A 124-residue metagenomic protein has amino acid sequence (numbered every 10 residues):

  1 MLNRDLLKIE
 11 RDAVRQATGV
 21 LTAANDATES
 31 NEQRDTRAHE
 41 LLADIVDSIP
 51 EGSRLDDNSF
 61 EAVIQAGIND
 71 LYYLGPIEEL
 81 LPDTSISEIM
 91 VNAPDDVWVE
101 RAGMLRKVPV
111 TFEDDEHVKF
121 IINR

Functional and structural regions predicted by a protein language model:
M1-R4: Short, charge/polar-rich alpha-helical segments
L6-I9: Long, compositionally biased regulatory regions of eukaryotic proteins
D12-R124: N-terminal "pre-motor" subdomain/linker immediately upstream of P-loop NTPase catalytic cores
